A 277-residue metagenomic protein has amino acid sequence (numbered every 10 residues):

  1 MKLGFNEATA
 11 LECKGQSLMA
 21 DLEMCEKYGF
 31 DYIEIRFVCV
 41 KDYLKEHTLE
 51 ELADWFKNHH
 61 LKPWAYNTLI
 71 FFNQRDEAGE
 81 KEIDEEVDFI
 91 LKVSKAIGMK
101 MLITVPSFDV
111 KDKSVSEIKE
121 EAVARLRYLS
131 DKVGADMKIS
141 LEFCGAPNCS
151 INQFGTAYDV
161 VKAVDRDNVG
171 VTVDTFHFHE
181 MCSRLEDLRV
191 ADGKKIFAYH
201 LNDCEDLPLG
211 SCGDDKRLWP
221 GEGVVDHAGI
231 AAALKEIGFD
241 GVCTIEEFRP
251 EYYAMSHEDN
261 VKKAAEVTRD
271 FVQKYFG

Functional and structural regions predicted by a protein language model:
M1-M99, R166-G170, K194, L201 (+3 more regions): N-terminal pre-domain/capping segments
A10-S17, R36-T48, F71-K81, D109-K113 (+4 more regions): Acidic-and-aromatic substrate-binding clefts and catalytic sites of carbohydrate-active enzymes
Q16, Y32-I35, Y66, Y128-V224 (+1 more regions): Acidic/histidine-rich catalytic cores of soluble enzymes
Q16-S17, E23, K57-N58, R75-G170 (+2 more regions): Active-site acidic/histidine proton-transfer and metal-coordination neighborhood in alpha/beta enzyme cores
E34-I35, W64-N67, M99-P106, I139-E142 (+1 more regions): Short beta-strand segments at enzyme active-site cores
D167-N168, D240-V242: Short acidic capping loops at alpha-helix termini that bridge into adjacent secondary structure
C204-P208, K216-L218, G241-A254: Active-site clefts of carbohydrate-active enzymes
G223-E236: A short, acidic, amphipathic alpha-helical segment used as a generic capping/interface helix at domain edges
